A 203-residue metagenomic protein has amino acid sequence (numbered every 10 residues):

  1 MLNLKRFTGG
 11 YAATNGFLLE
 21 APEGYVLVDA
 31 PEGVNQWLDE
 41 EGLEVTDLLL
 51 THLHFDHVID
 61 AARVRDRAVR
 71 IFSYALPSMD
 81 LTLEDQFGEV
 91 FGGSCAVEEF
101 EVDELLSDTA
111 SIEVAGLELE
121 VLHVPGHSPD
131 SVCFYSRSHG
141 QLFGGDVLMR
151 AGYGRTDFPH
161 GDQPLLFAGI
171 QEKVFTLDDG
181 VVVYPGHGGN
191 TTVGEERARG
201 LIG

Functional and structural regions predicted by a protein language model:
M1-E41, C133-G145, M149: Conserved beta-strand hairpin/beta-sheet module of binuclear metal-dependent hydrolase folds, prominently
K5, L49, F72, E104-L106 (+3 more regions): Hydrophobic/aromatic beta-strand patches that form the interior of the parallel beta-sheet core in alpha/beta enzyme
F7, L19, A110-G116: Short acidic-hydrophobic surface loop/beta-edge motif
F7-G9, C95, E101-D103, H123-P125: Short Gly/Pro-enriched turn/cap motifs at secondary-structure boundaries
L19, T51, V124: Conserved S/T- and glycine-rich ATP-binding loop of Class I adenylate-forming
E23-V26, E44-D47, V69-R70, G180-V182: Short active-site oxyanion
Y25, F87, E118-H123, S128-G203: Metallo-beta-lactamase
G33-S111, R199-I202: Active-site HxH/HxHxD metal-binding segment of metal-dependent hydrolases
